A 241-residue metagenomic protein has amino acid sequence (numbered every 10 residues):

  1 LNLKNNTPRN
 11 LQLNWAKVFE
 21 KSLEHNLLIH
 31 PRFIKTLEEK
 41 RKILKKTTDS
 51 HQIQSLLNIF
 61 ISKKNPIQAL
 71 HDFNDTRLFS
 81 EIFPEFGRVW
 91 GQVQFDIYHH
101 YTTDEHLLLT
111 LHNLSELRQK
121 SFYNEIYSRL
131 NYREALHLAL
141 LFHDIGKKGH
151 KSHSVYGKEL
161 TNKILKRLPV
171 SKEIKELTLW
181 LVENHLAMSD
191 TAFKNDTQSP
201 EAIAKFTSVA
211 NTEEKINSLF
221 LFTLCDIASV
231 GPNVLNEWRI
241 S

Functional and structural regions predicted by a protein language model:
L1, D75-F95, Y101-L140: Active-site-adjacent "gating/activation" loops or surface patches in catalytic cores
L1-I97: Non-catalytic interface/linker regions that flank or bridge core catalytic/transmembrane domains
N5, N26, L114, R118-Y123 (+1 more regions): Structural motif corresponding to the C-terminal cap of alpha-helices
R9-E20, Q54, I67-H71, T76 (+6 more regions): Non-catalytic, well-ordered alpha-helical scaffold segments
N26, F60, K64, R77 (+4 more regions): A generic secondary-structure signal for well-formed alpha-helical elements
N26, P31, E81-F83, Q119 (+3 more regions): Short helix/loop capping segments that flank catalytic or ligand/cofactor-binding pockets
T102, N124-S241: Divalent metal-dependent catalytic cores for phosphoryl transfer on phosphate-bearing substrates
